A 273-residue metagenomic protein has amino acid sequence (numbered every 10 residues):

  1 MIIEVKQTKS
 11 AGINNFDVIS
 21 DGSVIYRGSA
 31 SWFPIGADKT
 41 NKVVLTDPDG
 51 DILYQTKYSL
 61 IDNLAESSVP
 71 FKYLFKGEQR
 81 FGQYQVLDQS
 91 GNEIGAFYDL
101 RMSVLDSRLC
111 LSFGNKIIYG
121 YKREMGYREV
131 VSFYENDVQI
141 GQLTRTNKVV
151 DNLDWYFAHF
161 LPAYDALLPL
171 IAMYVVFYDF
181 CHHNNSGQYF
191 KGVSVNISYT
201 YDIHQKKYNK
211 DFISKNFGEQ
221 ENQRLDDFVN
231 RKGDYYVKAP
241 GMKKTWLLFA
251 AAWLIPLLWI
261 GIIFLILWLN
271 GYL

Functional and structural regions predicted by a protein language model:
M1-K42, D51-L53, I94, R101-L109 (+1 more regions): Low-complexity or membrane-interfacial segments used for flexible interactions
V44-S90: A glycine-rich, hydrophobic loop/mini-helix early in the fold
R80, N92, F97-D99: Flexible, processing/modification-adjacent segments and terminal tails in exported/periplasmic/extracellular proteins
